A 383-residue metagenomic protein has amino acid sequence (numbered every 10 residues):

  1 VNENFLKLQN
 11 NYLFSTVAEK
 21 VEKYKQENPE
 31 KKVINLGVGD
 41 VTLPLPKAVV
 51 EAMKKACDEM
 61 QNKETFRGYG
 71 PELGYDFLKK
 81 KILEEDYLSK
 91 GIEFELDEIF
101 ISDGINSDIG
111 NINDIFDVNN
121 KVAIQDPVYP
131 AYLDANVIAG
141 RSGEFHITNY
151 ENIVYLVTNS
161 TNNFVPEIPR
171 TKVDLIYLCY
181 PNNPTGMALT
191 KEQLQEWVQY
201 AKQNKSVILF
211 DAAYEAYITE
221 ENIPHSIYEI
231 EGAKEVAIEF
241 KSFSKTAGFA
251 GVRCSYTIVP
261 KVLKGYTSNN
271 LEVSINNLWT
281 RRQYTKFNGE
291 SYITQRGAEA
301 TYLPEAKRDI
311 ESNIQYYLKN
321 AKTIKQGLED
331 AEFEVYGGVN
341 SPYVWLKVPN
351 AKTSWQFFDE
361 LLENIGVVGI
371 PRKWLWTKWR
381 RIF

Functional and structural regions predicted by a protein language model:
E3-D103, T301-E305: N-terminal small-domain helix-loop-helix segment of the aminotransferase-like
V21-E22, Q26, K322, E329-V335 (+1 more regions): Conserved C-terminal alpha-helix-loop-beta "cap" of PLP-dependent enzymes that closes/shapes the active-site mouth
E59-K63, V259-Y266, Y292-S312, P349-N350: Amphipathic alpha-helix from the class-I
E64-A201, E215-I230: Conserved core of the PLP fold type I
N120, Q203-V207, K234-E235: A short helix->loop->beta-strand "cap" motif at the edges of active sites that frequently abuts
E229-S274: Active-site PLP attachment segment
Y266, W279-G289: A short glycine-threonine-serine/GTX helix/turn-capping micro-motif
Y292-Q295, E299, I314-K325, V335-K347: Conserved glycine-rich beta-strand-loop-beta hairpin in the small C-terminal domain of fold type I
